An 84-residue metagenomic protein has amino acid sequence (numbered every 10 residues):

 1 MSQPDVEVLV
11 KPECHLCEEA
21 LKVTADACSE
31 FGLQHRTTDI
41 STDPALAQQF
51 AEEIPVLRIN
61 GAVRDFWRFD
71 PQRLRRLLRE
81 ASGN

Functional and structural regions predicted by a protein language model:
M1, E30-G32, A51: Short, well-ordered coil/turn elements that cap or connect secondary structure elements
S2-D26: Local sequence-structure signature of Cys/Sec-based thiol-disulfide redox active-site neighborhoods
E19-K22, Q49-E52, F69: Generic recognition of short, well-ordered alpha-helical segments
L21-T38: Conserved helix-turn-beta segment immediately C-terminal to the redox Cys motif in thioredoxin-like folds
R36-E53: Thioredoxin-like thiol-disulfide oxidoreductase module
P55-V63: A short, hydrophobic beta-strand/beta-hairpin element that forms part of a small beta-sheet core
A62-N84: Non-catalytic, surface beta->alpha helical segment in thiol-disulfide oxidoreductase systems
